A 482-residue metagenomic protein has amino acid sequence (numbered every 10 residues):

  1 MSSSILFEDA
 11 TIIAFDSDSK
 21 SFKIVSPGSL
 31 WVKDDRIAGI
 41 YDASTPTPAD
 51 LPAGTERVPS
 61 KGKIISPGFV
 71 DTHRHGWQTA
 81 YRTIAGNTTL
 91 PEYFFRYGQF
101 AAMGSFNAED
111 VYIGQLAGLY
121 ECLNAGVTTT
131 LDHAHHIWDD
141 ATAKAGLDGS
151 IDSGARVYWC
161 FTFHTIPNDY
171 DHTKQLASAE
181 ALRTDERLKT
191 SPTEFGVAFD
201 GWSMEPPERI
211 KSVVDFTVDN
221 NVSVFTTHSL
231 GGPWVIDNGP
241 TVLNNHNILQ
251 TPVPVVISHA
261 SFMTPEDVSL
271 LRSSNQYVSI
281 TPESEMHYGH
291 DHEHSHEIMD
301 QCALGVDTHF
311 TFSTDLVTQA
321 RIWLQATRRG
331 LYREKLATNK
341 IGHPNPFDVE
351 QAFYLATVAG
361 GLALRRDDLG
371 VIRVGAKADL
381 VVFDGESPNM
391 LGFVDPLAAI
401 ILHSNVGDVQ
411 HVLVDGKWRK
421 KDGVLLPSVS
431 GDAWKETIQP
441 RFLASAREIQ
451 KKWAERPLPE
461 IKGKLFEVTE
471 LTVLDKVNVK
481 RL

Functional and structural regions predicted by a protein language model:
M1-G28, V32-K33, F353-L482: Active-site microenvironment of metallo-dependent hydrolases
I5-E8, P48-E92, L123-N124: Replace "His-x-His-based motif
A10, L30, D35, G62 (+14 more regions): Divalent metal-coordination and catalytic microenvironments
A80-V111, P167-N168, P233-P254, S274-Y277 (+1 more regions): Active-site gating loops and adjacent loop-to-helix segments of metal-dependent hydrolytic enzymes
R82-A155, A177-K189, L443-E448: Alpha-helical scaffold segments that flank or form the walls of functional sites
H136-V268: Metal-coordinating catalytic core of metallo-dependent amide/deamination hydrolases
H246-L249, S295-S387, H403-N405: His/Asp/Glu-enriched, well-ordered alpha-helical/loop segment that forms or immediately abuts the divalent-metal
M263-D307: A conserved active-site cap/scaffold subdomain adjacent to cofactor or substrate pockets
